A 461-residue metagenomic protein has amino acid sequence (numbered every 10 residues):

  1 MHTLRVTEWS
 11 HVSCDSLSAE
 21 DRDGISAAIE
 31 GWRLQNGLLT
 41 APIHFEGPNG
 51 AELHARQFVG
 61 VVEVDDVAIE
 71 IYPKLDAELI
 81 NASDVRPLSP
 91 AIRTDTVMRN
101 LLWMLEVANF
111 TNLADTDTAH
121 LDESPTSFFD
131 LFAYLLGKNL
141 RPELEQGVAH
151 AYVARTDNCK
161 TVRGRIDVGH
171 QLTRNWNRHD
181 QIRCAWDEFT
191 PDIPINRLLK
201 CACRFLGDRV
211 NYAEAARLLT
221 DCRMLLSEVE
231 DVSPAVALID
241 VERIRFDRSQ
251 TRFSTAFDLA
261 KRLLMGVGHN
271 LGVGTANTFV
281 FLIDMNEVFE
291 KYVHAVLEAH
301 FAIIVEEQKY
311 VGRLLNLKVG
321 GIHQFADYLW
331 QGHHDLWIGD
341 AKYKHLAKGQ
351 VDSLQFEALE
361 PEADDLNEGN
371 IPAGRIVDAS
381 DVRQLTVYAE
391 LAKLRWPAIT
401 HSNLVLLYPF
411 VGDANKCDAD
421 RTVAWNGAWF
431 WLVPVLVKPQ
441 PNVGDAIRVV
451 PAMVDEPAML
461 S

Functional and structural regions predicted by a protein language model:
M1-A41, V273-S461: Catalytic core segments in nucleotide and nucleic-acid processing enzymes
M1-I239, R252-L271, A458-S461: Terminal, charged accessory segments of proteins
H44-E46, E230, F246, V311-L314: Short secondary-structure boundary micro-motifs
V67-P73, R141, G169-I182, S233-F246 (+4 more regions): Short, Lys/Arg-enriched charge-dense amphipathic segments
H120, S124, W186, I244 (+2 more regions): Short coil/turn segments at secondary-structure junctions
T126, D192, Q250, E287 (+1 more regions): A generic helix-loop boundary/linker signal
V241-H294: Solvent-exposed, charged helical/coil patches that constitute nucleic-acid or partner-interaction surfaces
